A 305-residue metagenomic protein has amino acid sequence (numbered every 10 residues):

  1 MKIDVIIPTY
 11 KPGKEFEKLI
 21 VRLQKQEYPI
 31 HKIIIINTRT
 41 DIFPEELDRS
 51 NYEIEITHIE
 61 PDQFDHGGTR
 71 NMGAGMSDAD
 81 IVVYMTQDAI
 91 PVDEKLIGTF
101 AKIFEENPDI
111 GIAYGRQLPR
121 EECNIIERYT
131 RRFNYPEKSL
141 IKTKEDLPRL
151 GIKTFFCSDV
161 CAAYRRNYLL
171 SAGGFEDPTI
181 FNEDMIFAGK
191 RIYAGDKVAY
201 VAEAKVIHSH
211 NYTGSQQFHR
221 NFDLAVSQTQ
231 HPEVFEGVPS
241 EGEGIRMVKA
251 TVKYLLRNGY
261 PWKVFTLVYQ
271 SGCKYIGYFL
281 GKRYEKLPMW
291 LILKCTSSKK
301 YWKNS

Functional and structural regions predicted by a protein language model:
P12-K25: Short, well-formed alpha-helical segments that are part of the catalytic scaffolds of diverse glycosyltransferases
I36-E45, I90: A conserved acidic beta->alpha catalytic loop
E60-S77: Glycine-rich, basic loop-to-helix element that forms the pyrophosphate-binding segment of sugar-nucleotide handling
V82: Short aromatic/hydrophobic "clamp" motif used to bind/position activated sugar donors
K95-R128: Conserved donor NDP-sugar-binding/catalytic core segment of glycosyltransferases
K144-Y164, I180: A recurrent flexible, glycine/aromatic-enriched loop bordering the glycosyltransferase active site that acts as
I180-F187: Acidic donor-binding loop at a coil-to-helix junction in glycosyltransferase catalytic cores that engages
V198, A204-G277: Active-site-adjacent helix/loop segment of glycosyltransferases that harbors family-specific signature motifs
